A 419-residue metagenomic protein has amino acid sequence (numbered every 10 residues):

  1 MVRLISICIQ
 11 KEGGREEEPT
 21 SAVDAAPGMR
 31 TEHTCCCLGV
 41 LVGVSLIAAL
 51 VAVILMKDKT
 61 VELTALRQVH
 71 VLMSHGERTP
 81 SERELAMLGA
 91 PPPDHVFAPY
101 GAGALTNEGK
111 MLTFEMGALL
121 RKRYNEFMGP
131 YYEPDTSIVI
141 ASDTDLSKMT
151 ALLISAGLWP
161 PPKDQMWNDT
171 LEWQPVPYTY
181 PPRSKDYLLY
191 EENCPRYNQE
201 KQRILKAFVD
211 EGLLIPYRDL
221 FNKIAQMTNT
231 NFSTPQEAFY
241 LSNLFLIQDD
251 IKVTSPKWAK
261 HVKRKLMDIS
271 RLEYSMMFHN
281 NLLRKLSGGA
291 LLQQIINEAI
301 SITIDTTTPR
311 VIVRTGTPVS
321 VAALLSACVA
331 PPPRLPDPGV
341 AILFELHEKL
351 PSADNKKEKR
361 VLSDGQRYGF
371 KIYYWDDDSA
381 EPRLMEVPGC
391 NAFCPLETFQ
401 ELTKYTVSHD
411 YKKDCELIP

Functional and structural regions predicted by a protein language model:
V2-C8, V23-I138, S142-P419: Signature for phosphate-centric chemistry
E12-E17: Intrinsically disordered, glycine-rich low-complexity segments
P19-S21: Cytosolic juxtamembrane regulatory segments of membrane proteins
